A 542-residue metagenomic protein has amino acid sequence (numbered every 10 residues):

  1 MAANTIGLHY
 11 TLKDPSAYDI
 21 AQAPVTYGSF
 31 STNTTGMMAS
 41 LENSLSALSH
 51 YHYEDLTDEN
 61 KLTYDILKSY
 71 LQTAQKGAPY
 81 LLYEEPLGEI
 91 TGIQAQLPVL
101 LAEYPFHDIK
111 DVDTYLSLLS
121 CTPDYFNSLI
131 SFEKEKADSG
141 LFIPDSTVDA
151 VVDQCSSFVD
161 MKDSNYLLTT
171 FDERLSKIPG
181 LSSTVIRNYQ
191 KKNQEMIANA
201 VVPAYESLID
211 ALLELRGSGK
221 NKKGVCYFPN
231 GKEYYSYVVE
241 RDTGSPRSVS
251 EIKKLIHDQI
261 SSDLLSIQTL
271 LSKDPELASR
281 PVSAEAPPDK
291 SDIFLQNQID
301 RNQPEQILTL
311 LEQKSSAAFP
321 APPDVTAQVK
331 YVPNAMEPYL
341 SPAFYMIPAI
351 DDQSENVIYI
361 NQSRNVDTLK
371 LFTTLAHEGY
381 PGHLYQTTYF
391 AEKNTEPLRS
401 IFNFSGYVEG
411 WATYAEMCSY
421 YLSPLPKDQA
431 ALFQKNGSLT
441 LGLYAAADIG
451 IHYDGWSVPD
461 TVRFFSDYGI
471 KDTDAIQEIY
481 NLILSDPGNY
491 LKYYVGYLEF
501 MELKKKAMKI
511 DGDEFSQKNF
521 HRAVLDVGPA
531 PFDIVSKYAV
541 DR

Functional and structural regions predicted by a protein language model:
M1-R542: N-terminal maturation segment of proteins
